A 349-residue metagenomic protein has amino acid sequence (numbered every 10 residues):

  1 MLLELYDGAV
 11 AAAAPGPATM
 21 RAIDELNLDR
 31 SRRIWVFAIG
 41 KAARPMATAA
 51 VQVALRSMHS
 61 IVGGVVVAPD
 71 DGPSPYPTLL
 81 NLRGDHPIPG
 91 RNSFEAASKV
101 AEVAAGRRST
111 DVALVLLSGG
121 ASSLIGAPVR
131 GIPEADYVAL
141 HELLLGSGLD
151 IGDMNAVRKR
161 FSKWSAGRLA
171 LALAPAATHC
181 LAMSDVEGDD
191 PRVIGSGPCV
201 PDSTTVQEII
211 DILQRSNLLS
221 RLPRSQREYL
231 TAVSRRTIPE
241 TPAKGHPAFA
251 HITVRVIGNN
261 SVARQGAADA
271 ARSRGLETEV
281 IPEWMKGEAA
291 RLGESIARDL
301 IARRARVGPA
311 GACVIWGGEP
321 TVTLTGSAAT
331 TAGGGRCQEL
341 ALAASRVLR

Functional and structural regions predicted by a protein language model:
M1-F37, P45-M46, L55: An N-terminal, well-structured beta->alpha segment
A42, M46-G72: Active-site cofactor/substrate anionic-group-binding motifs, chiefly glycine- and Lys/Arg-rich phosphate-binding loops
A49, D299-R349: C-terminal non-catalytic interaction/assembly regions of soluble proteins
A49-H59, T78-L80, A105, P128-A139 (+4 more regions): A glycine- and small-aliphatic-rich helix-loop capping segment at beta-alpha/alpha-beta transitions that lines
V67-S109, V157-R158: Glycine-rich oxoanion-binding loops at beta->alpha junctions
A101-V193, P198-P201: Glycine-rich, mobile lid/loop segments that gate access to catalytic sites or pores
I132-L149, D202-N217, S327-R349: Gly/Ser/Thr-rich active-site loops/lids in small-molecule metabolic enzymes that frequently grip phosphoryl groups
L173-H179, P201-S295: Accessory alpha-helical/coil subdomains and C-terminal extensions that flank or cap enzyme catalytic cores
